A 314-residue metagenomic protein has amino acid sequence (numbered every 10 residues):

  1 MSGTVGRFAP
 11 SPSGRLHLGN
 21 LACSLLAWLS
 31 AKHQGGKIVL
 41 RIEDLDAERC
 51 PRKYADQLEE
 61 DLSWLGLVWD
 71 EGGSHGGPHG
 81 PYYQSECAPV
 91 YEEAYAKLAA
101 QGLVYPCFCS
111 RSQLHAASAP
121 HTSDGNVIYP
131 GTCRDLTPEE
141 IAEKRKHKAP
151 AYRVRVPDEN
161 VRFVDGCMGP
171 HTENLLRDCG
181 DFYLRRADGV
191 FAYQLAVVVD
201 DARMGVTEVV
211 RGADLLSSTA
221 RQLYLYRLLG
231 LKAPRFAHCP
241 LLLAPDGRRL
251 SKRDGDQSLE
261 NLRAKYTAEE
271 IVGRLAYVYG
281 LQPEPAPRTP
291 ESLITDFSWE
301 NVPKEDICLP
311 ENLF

Functional and structural regions predicted by a protein language model:
M1-R15, I38, L65, A142-E143 (+3 more regions): Non-catalytic terminal extensions that flank enzyme cores
M1-S118, T122, A213-D214, S218-L231 (+1 more regions): N-terminal Rossmann-like or analogous alpha/beta NTP/dinucleotide-binding catalytic cores that position adenine
D46-D56, A244-D246, T295-P303: Short, mixed-charge aromatic SLiMs
A55, A88, R111-L114, N126 (+5 more regions): Alpha-helix initiation and N-capping motif
D70-G73, A233-F236, Q282-R288: Short, surface-exposed acidic
Y82-K97, H121-V127, K148-D158, V278-L293: Short secondary-structure transition/capping segments
A96-A100, A202, R263, A276: Alpha-helix boundary recognition
S112-S251, S258-L262, E311-F314: Active-site cores that bind ATP or allylic diphosphates and position pyrophosphate for catalysis
